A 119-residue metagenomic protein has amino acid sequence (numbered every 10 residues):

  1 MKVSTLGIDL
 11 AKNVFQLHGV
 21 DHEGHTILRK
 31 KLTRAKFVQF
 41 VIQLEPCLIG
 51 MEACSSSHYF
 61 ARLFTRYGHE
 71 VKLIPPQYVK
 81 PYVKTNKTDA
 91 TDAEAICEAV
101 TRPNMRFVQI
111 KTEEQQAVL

Functional and structural regions predicted by a protein language model:
M1-L119: Phosphate- and other anionic-substrate recognition elements at nucleic-acid/protein interfaces
